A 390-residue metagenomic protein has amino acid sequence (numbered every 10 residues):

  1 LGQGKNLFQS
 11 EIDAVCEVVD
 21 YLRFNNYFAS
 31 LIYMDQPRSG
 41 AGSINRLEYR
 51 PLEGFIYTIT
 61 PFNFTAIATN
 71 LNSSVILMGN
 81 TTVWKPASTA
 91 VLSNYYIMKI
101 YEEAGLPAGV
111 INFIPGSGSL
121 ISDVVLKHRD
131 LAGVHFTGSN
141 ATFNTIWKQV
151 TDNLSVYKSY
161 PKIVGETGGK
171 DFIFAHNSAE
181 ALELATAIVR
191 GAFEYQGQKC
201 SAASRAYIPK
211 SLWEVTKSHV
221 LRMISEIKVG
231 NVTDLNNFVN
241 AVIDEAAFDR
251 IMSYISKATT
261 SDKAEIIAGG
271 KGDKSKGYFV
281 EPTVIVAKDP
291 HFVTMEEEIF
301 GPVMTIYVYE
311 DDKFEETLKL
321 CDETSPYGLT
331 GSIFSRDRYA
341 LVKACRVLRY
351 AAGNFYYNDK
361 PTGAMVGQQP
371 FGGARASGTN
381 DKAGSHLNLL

Functional and structural regions predicted by a protein language model:
G2, S10, N25, I59 (+13 more regions): Generic beta-strand/beta-sheet core signal
Q3-Y33, R46-L47: Long amphipathic alpha-helix in the N-terminal Rossmann-like dinucleotide-binding domain of NAD(P)-dependent
L22, I56-I59, G79, I111 (+10 more regions): Buried hydrophobic positions in well-ordered alpha/beta secondary-structure cores of metabolic enzymes
L31-E183, N380: Rossmann-like NAD(P) dinucleotide-binding subdomain of oxidoreductase/dehydrogenase enzymes
G42-N45, G269-S275, P361-T362: Short, solvent-exposed loop/turn elements at beta->coil junctions and helix N-caps that rim active or binding pockets
T82-W84, K170-F174, S201, R205 (+3 more regions): Short beta-alpha connecting loops at secondary-structure transitions that line or flank enzyme active sites
I100-G105, K127-H128, G133, N140-P290 (+3 more regions): ALDH superfamily catalytic-core signature
L106, D130-L131, T186, R222-K228 (+3 more regions): Conserved C-terminal structural/oligomerization subdomain of aldehyde/semialdehyde dehydrogenase
